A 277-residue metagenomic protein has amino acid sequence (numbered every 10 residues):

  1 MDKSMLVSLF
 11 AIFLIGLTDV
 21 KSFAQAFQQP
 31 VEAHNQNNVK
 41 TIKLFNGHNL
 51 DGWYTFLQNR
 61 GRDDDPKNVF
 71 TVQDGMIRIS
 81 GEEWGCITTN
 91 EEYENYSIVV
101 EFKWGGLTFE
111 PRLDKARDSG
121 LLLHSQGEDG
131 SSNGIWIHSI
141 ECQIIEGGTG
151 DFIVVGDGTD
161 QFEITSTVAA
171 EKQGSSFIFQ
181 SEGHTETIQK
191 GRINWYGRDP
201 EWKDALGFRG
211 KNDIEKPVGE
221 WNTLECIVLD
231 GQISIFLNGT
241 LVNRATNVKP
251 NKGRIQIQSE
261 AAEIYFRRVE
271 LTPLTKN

Functional and structural regions predicted by a protein language model:
M1, I12-I15, A26-Q28: Short intrinsically disordered, low-complexity segments
M1-V7: Positively charged n-region of N-terminal signal peptides that target proteins for export
D2, V20, F266-R267: Short, intrinsically disordered low-complexity segments
S8-K21: Bacterial N-terminal signal peptides
Q25-N277: Carbohydrate-interacting regions of secretory-pathway proteins
